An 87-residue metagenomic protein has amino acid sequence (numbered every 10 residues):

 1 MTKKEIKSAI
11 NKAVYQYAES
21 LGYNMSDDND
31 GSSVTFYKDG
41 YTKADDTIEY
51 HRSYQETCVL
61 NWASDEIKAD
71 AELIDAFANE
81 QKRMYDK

Functional and structural regions predicted by a protein language model:
T2-S32: N-terminal acidic leader/helix
K3-K4, R83-K87: Short acidic DE-rich linear segments
S20-N79: Acidic, low-complexity, intrinsically disordered interaction modules
